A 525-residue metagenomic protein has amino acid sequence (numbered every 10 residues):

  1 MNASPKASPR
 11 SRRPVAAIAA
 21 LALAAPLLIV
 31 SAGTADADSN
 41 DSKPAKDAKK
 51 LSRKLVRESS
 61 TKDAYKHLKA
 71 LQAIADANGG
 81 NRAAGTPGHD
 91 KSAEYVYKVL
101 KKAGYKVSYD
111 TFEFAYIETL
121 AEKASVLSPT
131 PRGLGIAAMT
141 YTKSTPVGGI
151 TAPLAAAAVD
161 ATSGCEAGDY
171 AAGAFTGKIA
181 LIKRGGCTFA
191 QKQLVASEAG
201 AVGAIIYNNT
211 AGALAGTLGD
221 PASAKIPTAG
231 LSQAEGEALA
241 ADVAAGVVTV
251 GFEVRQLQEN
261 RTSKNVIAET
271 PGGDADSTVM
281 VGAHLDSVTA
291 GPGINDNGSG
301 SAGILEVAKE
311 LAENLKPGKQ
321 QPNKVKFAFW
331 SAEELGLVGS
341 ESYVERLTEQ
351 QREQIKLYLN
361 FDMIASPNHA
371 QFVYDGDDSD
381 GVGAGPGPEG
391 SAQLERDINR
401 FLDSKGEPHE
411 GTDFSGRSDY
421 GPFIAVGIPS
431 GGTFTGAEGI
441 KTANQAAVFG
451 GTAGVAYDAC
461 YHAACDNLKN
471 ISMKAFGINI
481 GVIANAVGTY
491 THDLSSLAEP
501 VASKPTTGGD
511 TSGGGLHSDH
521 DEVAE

Functional and structural regions predicted by a protein language model:
M1-A37: Secretory targeting and sorting signals
A37-K98, A103, T270-G272, D276 (+2 more regions): N-terminal hydrophobic or amphipathic helices/low-complexity stretches enriched in small/hydrophobic/Pro/Gly
R57, K69, A73-T176: Noncatalytic luminal/extracellular "stalk/propeptide" segments of secretory-pathway proteins
A84-T86, L134-Q233, P292, K309 (+1 more regions): Extracellular/luminal Protease-associated
Y141-C165, D220-I294, E306-K309, E313-P317 (+1 more regions): Soluble metallo-hydrolase cores and metallopeptidase-like ectodomains found primarily in the secretory/periplasmic
P221-A224, E310-V338, F361, S496-P500: Short helix-loop-beta-strand segments that form the rim/entrance of peptidase-like active sites
W330-A437, K441: Metal-dependent peptidase/peptidase-like ectodomains
I440-G509: His/Asp/Glu-rich mid-to-C-terminal helical/loop segments that flank catalytic regions of hydrolases
